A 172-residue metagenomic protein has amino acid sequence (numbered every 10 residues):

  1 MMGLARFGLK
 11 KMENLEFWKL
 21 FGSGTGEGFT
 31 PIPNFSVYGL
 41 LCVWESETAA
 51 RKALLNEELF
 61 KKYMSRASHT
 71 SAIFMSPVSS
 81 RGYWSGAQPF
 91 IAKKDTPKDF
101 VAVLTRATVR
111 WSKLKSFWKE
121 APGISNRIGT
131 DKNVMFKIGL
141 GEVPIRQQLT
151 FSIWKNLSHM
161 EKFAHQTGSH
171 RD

Functional and structural regions predicted by a protein language model:
M1-Y38, E47-L55, S65-L149, S158-Q166: Short S/T/G/P-rich N-terminal loop/turn motif that feeds into the first structured element of a domain
E58-S65, R171-D172: A common structural junction motif
